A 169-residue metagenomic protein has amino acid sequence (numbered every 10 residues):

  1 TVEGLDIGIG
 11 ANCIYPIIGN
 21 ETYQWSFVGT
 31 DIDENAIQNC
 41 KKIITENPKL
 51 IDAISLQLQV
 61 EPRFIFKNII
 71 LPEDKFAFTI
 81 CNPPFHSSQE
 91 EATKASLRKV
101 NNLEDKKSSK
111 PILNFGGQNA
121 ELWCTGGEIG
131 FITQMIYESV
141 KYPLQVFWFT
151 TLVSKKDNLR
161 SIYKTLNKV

Functional and structural regions predicted by a protein language model:
T1, P16-G19, M135: Buried hydrophobic packing segments
V2-G10, V28: Conserved class I S-adenosyl-L-methionine
L5-I7, P16, N114, C124: Generic detector of intrinsically disordered, low-complexity, polar/charged segments
A11-W25: Conserved SAM-binding loop of SAM-dependent methyltransferases across substrates and taxa, primarily the Class I
I17-E21, Q38-T45: A broadly conserved amphipathic alpha-helix scaffold signal in soluble, globular proteins
S26-I32: Conserved SAM-binding motif I beta-strand of class I
I32-E34, K41-K42, E46-V169: S-adenosylmethionine
